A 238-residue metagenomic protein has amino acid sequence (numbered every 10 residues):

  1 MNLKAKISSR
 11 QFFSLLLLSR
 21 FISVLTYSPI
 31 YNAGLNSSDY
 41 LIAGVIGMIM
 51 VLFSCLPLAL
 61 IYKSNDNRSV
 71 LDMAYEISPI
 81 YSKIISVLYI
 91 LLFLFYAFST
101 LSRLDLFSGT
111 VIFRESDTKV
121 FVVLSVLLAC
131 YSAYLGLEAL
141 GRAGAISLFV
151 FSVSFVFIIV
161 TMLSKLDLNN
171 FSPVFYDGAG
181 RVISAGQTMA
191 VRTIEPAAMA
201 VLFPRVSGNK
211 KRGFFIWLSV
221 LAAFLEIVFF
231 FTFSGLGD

Functional and structural regions predicted by a protein language model:
M1-I7: Short, Lys/Arg-rich, polar N-terminal cytosolic tail immediately upstream of the first transmembrane signal-anchor
S8, L94-A97, L101, A133 (+2 more regions): Hydrophobic alpha-helical segments and their helix-loop junctions in multi-pass secondary transporters
S9-Y27, A43, G47, V51 (+6 more regions): Hydrophobic, membrane-embedded alpha-helices of multi-pass small-molecule transporters
L25-T118: Membrane helical hairpin/interfacial module
G34, R103-G109, V126-S147, P204-G208: Membrane-water interface regions at transmembrane-helix termini and the short interhelical loops of multi-pass membrane
R68-I80, L137-A143, P204-I216: Membrane-interface helix-boundary motifs at transmembrane edges
I77-L88, S147-M162, L221-F229: Small-residue-rich segments of transmembrane alpha-helices in multi-pass membrane proteins, especially helix faces
